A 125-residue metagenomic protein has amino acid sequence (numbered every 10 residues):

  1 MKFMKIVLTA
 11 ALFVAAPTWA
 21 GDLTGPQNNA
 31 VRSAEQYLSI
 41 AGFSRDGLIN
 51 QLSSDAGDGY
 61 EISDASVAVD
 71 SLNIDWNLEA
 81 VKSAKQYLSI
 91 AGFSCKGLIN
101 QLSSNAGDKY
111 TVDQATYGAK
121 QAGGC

Functional and structural regions predicted by a protein language model:
K2-T9: Sec-dependent signal peptide recognition, specifically the positively charged N-region followed immediately by
L12: Acidic/polar active-site rim loop that often engages polyanionic ligands
A15-A20: N-terminal signal peptide c-region/cleavage motif recognized by signal peptidases
G21-C125: An alpha-helical, amphipathic repeat domain used for nucleic-acid recognition, typified by the mTERF helical solenoid
